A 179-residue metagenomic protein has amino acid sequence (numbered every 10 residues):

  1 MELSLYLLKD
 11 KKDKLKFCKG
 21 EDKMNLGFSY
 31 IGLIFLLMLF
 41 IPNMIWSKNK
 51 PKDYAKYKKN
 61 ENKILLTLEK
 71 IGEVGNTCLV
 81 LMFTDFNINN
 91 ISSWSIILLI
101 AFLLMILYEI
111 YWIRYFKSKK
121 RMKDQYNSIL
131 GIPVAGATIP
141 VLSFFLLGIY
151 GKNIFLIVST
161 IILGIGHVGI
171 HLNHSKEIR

Functional and structural regions predicted by a protein language model:
K9-K23: Short, Lys/Arg-enriched N-terminal segments with co-localized hydrophobic residues within the first ~10-30 amino acids
M24-I31, L81-I96, L146-I157: Helix-coil boundary and interhelical linker segments in multi-pass alpha-helical membrane proteins
L26-I45: N-terminal signal-anchor transmembrane alpha helix
M44-E61: Membrane-interface helix-loop junction between the first two transmembrane segments
K63-L68, M122-P133: Short, amphipathic, aromatic/basic-enriched membrane-interface segments that mark the entry/exit of transmembrane
K70-T84, G136-L142: Core segments of transmembrane alpha-helices that mediate helix-helix packing or line hydrophobic substrate/ligand
L79-N89, I110-S118: Membrane-helix exit/interface motif
L103-W112, Y126-K152, S159-G166: Hydrophobic alpha-helical membrane segments
